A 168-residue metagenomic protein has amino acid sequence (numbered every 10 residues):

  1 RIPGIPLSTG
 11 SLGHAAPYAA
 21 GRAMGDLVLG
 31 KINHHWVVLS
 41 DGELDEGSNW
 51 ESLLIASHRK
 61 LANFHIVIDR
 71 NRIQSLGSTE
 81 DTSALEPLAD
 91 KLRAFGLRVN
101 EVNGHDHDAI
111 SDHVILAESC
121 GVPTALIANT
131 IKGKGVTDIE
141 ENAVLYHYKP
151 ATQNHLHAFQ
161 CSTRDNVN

Functional and structural regions predicted by a protein language model:
R1-N168: Glycine-rich ThDP/TPP pyrophosphate-binding loop and its adjacent helix/strand module within ThDP-dependent enzymes
